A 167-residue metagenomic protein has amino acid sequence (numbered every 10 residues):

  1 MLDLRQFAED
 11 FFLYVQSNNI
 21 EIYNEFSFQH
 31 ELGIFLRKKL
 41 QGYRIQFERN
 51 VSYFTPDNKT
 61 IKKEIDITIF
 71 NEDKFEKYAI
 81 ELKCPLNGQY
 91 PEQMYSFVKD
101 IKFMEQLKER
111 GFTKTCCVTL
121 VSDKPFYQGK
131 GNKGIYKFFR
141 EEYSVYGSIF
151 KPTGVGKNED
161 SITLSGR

Functional and structural regions predicted by a protein language model:
M1, Y90, S165-R167: Short amphipathic alpha-helical segments
M1-S52: Acidic-basic catalytic patches of nuclease active cores, encompassing PD-(D/E)XK and other metal-cofactor nuclease
Y23, S27, E31, K62 (+1 more regions): Short, well-structured alpha-helical interface segments that form or flank functional binding sites
Y43-Y78: Active-site metal-binding core of divalent-cation-utilizing nuclease and nuclease-like domains
T68, A79, C116-T119, S161-T163 (+1 more regions): Ordered hydrophobic segments in well-structured contexts
K77-F138: Catalytic cores of nucleic-acid endonucleases
K130-R167: Non-catalytic C-terminal interaction segments of nucleic acid-processing enzymes
